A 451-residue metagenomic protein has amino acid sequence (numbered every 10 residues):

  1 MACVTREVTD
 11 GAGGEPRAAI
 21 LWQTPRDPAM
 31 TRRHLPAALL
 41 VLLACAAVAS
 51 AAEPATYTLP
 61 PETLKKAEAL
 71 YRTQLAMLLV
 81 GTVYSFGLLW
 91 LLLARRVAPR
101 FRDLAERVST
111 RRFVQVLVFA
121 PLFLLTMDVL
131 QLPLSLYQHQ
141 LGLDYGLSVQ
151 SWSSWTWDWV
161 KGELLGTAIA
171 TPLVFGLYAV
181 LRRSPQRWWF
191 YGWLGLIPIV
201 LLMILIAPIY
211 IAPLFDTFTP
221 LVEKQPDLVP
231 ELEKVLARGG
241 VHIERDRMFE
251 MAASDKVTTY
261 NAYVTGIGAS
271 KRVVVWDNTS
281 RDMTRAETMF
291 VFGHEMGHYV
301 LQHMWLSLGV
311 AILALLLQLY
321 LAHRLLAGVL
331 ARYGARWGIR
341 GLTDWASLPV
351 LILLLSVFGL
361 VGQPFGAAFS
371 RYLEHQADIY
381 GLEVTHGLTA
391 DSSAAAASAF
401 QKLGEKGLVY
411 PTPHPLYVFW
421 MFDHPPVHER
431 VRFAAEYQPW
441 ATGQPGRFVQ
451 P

Functional and structural regions predicted by a protein language model:
A2-C3, P16-R17, P36: Short, low-complexity intrinsically disordered segments enriched in A/P/G/S/L with frequent Arg, especially at protein
R6, A12-R17, P25-P28: Compositionally biased, low-complexity flexible segments
A29-A51: N-terminal secretory/membrane targeting signals
P36-L40, G192-L196, V350-L353: Sec-dependent N-terminal signal peptides
S50-L342, S356-L360, P364-P451: Polar-ligand-bearing catalytic/cofactor-coordination segments of membrane-embedded or membrane-tethered inner-membrane
L342-I352: N-terminal signal-anchor/signal peptide hydrophobic helix marking the start of the first transmembrane segment
